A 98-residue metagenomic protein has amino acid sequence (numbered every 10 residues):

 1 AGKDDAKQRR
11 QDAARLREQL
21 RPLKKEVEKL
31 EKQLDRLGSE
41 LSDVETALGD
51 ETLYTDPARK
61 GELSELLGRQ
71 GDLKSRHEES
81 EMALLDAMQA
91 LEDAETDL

Functional and structural regions predicted by a protein language model:
A1-L98: Charged, heptad-repeat coiled-coil alpha-helices that serve as long linker/dimerization "arms" in large NTP-dependent
